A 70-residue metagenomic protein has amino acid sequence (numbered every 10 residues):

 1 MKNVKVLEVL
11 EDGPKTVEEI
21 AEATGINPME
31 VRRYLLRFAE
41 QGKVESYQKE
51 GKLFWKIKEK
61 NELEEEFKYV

Functional and structural regions predicted by a protein language model:
M1-N3, T16, Q48-V70: Short, cationic-aromatic polyanion-contact patches
V4-L10: Hydrophobic residues on short alpha-helical segments
G13: Flexible coil/turn residues that form the inter-helical turn or adjacent wing/linker of helix-turn-helix
E19-E22: A short acidic, leucine-rich amphipathic alpha-helix
N27-A39: Short amphipathic alpha-helical interaction segments
A39-K49: A short, conserved structural fragment
